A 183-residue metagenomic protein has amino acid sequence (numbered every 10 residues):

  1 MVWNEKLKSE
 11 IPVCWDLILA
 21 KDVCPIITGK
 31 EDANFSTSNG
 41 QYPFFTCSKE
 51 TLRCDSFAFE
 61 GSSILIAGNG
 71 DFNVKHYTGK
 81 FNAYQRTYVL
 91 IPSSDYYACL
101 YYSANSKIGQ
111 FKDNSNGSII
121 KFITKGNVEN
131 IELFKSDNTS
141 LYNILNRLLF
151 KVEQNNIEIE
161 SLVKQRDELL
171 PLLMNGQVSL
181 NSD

Functional and structural regions predicted by a protein language model:
M1-T46, D137-N181: Non-catalytic DNA-recognition/assembly elements of restriction-modification systems
I11-S136: DNA target-recognition domains and sequence-specific DNA-contacting regions of bacterial/archaeal
